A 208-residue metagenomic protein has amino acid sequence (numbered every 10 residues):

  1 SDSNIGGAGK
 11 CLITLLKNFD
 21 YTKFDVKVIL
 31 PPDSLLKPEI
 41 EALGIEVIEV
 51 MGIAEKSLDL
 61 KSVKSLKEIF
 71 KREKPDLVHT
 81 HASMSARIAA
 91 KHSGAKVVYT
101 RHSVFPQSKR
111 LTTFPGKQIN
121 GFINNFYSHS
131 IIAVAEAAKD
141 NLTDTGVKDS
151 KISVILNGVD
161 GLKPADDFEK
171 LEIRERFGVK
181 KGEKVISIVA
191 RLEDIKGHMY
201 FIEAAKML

Functional and structural regions predicted by a protein language model:
S1-L208: Membrane-interface segments of envelope glycosyltransferases acting on lipid-linked substrates or membrane lipids
